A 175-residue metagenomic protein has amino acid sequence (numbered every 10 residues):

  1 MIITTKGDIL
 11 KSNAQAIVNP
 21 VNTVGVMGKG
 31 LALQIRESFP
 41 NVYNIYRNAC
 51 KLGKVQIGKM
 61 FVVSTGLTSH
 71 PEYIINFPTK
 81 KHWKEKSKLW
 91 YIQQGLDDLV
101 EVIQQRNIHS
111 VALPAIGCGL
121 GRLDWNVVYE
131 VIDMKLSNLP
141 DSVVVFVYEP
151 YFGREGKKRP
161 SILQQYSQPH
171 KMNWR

Functional and structural regions predicted by a protein language model:
M1-R175: Macrodomain-like recognition of ADP-ribose-binding/processing modules
